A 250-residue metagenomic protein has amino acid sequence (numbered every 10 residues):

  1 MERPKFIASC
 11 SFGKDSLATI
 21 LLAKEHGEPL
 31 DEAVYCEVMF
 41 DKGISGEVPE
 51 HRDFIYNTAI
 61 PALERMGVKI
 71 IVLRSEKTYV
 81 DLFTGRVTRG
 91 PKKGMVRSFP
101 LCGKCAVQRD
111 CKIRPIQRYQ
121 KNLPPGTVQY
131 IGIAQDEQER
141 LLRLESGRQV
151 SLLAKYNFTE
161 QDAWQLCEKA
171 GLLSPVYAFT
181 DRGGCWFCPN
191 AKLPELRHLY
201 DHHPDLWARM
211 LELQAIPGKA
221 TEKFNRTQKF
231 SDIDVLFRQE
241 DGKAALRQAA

Functional and structural regions predicted by a protein language model:
M1-A250: Nucleotide-activated chemistry modules centered on ATP-dependent adenylation/adenylyltransferase
